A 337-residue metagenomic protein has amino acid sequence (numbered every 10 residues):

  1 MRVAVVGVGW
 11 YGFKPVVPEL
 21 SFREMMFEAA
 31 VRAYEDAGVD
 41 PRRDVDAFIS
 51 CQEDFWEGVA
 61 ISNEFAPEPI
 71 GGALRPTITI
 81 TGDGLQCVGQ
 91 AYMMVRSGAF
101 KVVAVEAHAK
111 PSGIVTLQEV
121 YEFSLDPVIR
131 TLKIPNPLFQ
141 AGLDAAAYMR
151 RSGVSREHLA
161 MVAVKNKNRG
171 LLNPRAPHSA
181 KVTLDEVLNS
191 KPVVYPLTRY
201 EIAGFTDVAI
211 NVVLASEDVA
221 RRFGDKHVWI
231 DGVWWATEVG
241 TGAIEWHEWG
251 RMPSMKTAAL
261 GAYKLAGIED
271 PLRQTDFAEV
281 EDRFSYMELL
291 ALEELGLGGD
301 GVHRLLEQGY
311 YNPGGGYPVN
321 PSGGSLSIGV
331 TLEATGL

Functional and structural regions predicted by a protein language model:
M1-D83, Q90, Y148-S155, P177-E186 (+3 more regions): Conserved active-site "lid/cap" helical segment
M1-R23, P127, M161, P192-G261 (+1 more regions): Condensing-enzyme catalytic core mediating Claisen C-C bond formation in acyl metabolism
K14, Q52-V102, E106-Q140, H178-G204 (+3 more regions): Conserved catalytic cysteine-centered active-site region of acyl-thioester-dependent Claisen-condensing enzymes
V17-E19, I114-V120, L171-R175, T241-A243 (+2 more regions): Short acidic, glycine/serine/threonine-rich loops at helix termini
E19-F27, A60, L85, P135-G142 (+6 more regions): Electropositive phosphate-/nucleotide-binding environments in soluble metabolic enzymes
R42-Q52, I78-T79, V103-H108, E157-V164 (+4 more regions): Beta-strand segments within the central parallel beta-sheet cores of soluble alpha/beta enzyme folds
W56-E64, G242-H247, D282-L305, T331: Short glycine/threonine-rich loop-to-helix capping motif typified by GTGT followed within a few residues by an Asp-Pro
I134-L184: N-terminal leader/propeptide and maturation segments of large enzyme subunits in energy/redox metabolism and hydrolases
